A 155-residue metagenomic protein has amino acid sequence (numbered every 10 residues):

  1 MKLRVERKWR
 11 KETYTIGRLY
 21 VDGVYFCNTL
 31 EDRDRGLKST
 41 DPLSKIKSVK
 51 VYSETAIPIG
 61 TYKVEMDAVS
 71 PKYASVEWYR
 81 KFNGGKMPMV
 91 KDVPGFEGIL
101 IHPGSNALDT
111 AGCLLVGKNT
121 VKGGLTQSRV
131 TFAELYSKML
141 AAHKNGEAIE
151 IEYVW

Functional and structural regions predicted by a protein language model:
M1-I149, V154-W155: Cell wall/extracellular polymer interaction/catalysis modules
